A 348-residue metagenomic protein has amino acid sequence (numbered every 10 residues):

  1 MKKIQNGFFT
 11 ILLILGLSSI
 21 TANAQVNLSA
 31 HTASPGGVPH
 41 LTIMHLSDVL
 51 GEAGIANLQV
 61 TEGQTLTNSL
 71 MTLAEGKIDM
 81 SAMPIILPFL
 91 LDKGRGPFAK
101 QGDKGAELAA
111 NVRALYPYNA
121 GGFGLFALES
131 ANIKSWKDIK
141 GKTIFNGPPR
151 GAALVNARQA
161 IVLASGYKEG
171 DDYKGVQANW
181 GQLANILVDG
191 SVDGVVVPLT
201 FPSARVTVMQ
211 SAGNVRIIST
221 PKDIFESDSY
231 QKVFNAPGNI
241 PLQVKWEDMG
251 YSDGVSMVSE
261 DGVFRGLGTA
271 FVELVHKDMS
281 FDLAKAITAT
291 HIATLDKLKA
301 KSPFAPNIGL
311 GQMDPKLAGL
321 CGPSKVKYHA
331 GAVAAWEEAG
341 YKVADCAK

Functional and structural regions predicted by a protein language model:
M1-F9: Bacterial N-terminal signal peptides that target proteins for export
L17-A24: Sec/Tat signal peptide C-region and signal peptidase I cleavage site
Q25-A53, N57-Q59, G121-D189, T200-S203 (+3 more regions): Bilobed "Venus flytrap"/periplasmic-binding protein-like clamshell domains and structurally analogous long
T42, L199-I217, P221-D223, S229-K232 (+2 more regions): An extracytoplasmic/periplasmic, membrane-proximal ligand-sensing/linker region
E62-K77: Divalent cation-coordinating acidic motifs and surrounding scaffolds that mediate Ca2+/Mg2+/Mn2+/Zn2+-dependent binding
A74-P117: N-terminal segment of the mature folded domain
I85-L87, G94-G96, Q101-G105, E129-A131 (+1 more regions): Pocket-lining segment of extracytoplasmic ligand-binding domains
K140-Q159, P237-L283, H291-Q312: Ligand-binding clefts/hinges and TM-proximal coupling segments of bilobed small-molecule sensing domains
